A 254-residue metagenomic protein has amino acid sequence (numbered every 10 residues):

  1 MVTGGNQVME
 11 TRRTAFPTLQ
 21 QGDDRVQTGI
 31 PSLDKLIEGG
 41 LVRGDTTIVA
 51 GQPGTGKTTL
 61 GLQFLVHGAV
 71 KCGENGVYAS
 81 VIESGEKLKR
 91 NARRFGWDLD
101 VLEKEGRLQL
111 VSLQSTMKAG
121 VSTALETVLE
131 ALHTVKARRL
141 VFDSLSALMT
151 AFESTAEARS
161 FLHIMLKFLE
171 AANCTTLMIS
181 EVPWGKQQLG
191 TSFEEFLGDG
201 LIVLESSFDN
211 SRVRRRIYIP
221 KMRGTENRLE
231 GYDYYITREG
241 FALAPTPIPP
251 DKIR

Functional and structural regions predicted by a protein language model:
M1-A15, D23-D24, H133-K136, S206-R254: Conserved P-loop NTPase
Q20-G29: Positively charged, low-complexity intrinsically disordered leader regions
T28-G40: Pre-Walker A adenine-sensing motif
T46-I48, Q52-M117: Conserved P-loop
E74-N75, R107, K136-R139, A171-I179: Loop/turn-to-beta-strand initiation segments
I82-E86, Q114-K118, S146-A147, T176 (+5 more regions): Conserved nucleotide-binding/hydrolysis micro-motifs of P-loop NTPases
L113-A171: Phosphate-binding/switch loop-helix module in NTP-utilizing enzymes
T150-A158, L162-A171, M178-M222: Conserved catalytic-core segment of NTP-binding enzymes
